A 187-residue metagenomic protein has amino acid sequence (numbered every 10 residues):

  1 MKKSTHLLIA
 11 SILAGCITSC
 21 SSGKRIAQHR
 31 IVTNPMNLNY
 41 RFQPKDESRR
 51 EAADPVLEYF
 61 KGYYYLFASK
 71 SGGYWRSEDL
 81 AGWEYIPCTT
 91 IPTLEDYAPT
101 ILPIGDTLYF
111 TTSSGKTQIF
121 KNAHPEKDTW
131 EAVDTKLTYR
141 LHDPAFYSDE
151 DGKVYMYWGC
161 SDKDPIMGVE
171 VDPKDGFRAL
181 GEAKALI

Functional and structural regions predicted by a protein language model:
M1-K24: Bacterial Sec-dependent N-terminal signal peptides
C20-I187: Carbohydrate-active catalytic/glycan-binding domains of CAZyme proteins, especially the secreted or lumenal ectodomains
